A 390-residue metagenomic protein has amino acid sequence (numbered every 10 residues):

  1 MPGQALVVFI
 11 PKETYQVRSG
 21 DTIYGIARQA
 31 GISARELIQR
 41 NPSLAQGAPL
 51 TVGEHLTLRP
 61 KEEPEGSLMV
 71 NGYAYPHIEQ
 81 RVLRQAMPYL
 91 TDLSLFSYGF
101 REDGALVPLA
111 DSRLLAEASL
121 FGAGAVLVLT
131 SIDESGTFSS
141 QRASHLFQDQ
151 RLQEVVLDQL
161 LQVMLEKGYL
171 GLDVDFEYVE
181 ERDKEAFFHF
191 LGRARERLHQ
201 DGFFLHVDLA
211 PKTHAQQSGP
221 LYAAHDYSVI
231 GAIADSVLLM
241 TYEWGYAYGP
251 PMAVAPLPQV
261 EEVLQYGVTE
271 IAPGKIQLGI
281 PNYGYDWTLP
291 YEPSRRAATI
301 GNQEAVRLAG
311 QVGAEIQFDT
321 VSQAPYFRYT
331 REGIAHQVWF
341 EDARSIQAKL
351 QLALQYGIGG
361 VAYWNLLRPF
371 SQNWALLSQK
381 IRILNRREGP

Functional and structural regions predicted by a protein language model:
G3-L6, G20, G47, G53-L56: Loop/turn positions that initiate beta-strands
Q4-G31: Primarily a LysM-type cell-wall glycan-binding module
K61-Q159: Glycan-recognition patch characteristic of GH18 chitinases/ENGases and related GlcNAc/peptidoglycan-binding proteins
A74-Y89, Q150-L165, G219-S228, E341-L354: Short, acidic/polar
L93, V174, V237, L278 (+2 more regions): Conserved, mostly hydrophobic/aromatic
S94-S97, V155-A186, S236-P250: Active-site groove signature of glycoside hydrolases
E102-S112, K184-H189, R193-A309: Substrate-binding surface in catalytic domains of secreted glycosidases
V128-A143, N282-K349, N373, S378-P390: Glycan-binding loop/region signatures in secreted carbohydrate-active enzymes
